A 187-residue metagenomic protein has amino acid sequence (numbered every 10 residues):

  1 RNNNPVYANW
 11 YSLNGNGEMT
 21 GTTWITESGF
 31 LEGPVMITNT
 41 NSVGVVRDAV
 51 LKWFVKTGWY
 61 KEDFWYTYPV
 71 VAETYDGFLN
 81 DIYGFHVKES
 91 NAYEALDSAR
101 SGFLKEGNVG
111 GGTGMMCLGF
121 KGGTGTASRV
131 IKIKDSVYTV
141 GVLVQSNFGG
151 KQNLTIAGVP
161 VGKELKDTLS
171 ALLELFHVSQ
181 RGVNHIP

Functional and structural regions predicted by a protein language model:
R1-P187: A structural signal for small-residue-enriched, beta-sheet-centric alpha/beta enzyme cores and oligomeric scaffold folds
